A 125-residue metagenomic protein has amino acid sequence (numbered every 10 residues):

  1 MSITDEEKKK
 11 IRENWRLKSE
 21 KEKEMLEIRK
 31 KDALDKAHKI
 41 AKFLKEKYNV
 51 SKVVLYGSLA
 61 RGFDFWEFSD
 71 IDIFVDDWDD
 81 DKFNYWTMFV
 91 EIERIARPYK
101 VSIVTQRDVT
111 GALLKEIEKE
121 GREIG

Functional and structural regions predicted by a protein language model:
M1-S51, R61-E67, D77-G125: Catalytic core of pol beta-like nucleotidyltransferases
L55-S58: Glycine-rich beta-strand-to-loop/alpha-helix junction loops that act as flexible
D72-V75: Short, aliphatic-rich beta-strand segments
